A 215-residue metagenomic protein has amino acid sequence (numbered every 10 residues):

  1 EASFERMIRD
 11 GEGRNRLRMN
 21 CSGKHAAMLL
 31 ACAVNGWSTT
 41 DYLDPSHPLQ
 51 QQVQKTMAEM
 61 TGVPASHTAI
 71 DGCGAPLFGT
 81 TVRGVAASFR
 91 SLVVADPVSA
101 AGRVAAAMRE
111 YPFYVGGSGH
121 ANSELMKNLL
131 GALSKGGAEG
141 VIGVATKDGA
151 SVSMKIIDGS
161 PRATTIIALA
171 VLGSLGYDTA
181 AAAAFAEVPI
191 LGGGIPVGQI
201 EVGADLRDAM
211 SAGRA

Functional and structural regions predicted by a protein language model:
E1-A65, C73: Active-site-adjacent helix/loop patches that line small-molecule binding or acyl-intermediate pockets
L17, A65-T68, V141-I142, A150-S151: Structural motif
C21, H25, T81-G84, E139 (+1 more regions): Catalytic-loop motifs flanking and including active-site residues across diverse enzymes
L29-A33, A86-F89, A168-L172: Buried hydrophobic packing segments
N35-D41, H47-T68, P76-G117, Y177: Bacterial peptidoglycan biogenesis and beta-lactam-recognition machinery
K55-M57, T61-G62, H67-V82, P189-A215: Amphipathic, soluble alpha/beta structural segments
V94-A215: Structured C-terminal helix/loop/strand segments within mature extracytoplasmic catalytic/sensor domains
